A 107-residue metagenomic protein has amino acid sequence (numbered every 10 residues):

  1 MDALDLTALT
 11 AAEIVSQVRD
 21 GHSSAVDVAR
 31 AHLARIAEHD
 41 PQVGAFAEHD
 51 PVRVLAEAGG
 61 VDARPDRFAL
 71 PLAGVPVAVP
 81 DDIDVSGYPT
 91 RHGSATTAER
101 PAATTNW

Functional and structural regions predicted by a protein language model:
M1-D50: An N-terminal boundary/leader segment
V26-A29, L55, P76: Hydrophobic face of alpha-helices
H32, V54, P80: Conserved hydrophobic/aromatic pocket- or pore-lining residues that grip, position, or stack substrates in active sites
D40, P51, D84-V85, W107: N-terminal subdomain of lithium-sensitive/metallo-dependent phosphomonoesterases centered on the IMPase/IPPase/PAP
V52-G59: Long amphipathic alpha-helix in the N-terminal Rossmann-like dinucleotide-binding domain of NAD(P)-dependent
V61-V75: Immediate post-signal peptide segment of exported/extracytoplasmic ligand-binding proteins
P71-T105: Enzymes and membrane/adaptor proteins characterized by extended Gly/Ser/Thr/Asp/Glu-rich, aromatic-dotted
